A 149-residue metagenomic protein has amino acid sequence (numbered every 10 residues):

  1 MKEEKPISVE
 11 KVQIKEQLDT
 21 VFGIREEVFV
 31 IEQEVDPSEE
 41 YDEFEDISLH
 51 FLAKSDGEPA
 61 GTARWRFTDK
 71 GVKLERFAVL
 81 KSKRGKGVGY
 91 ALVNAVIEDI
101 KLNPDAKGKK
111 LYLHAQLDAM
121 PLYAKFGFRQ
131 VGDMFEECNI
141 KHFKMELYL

Functional and structural regions predicted by a protein language model:
K2-E40, E45, S55: Short amphipathic alpha-helix that is part of the acyltransferase structural core
E45-I47, K70, E137-K141: Short acidic/glycine-enriched loop/turn segments that link adjacent beta-strands
L52, E58-R66, K73-A78: Conserved beta-strand in the GNAT
F77-G85: A short, internal acetyl-CoA/4′-phosphopantetheine-binding micro-motif in the GNAT/acyltransferase core
G85-E98: Conserved acetyl-CoA-binding loop-helix of GNAT-fold acetyltransferases
I100-A115: Conserved GNAT acetyl-CoA-binding A-motif
Y112, A124, R129-K144: Conserved catalytic-core motifs of GNAT/GCN5-like acyltransferases
